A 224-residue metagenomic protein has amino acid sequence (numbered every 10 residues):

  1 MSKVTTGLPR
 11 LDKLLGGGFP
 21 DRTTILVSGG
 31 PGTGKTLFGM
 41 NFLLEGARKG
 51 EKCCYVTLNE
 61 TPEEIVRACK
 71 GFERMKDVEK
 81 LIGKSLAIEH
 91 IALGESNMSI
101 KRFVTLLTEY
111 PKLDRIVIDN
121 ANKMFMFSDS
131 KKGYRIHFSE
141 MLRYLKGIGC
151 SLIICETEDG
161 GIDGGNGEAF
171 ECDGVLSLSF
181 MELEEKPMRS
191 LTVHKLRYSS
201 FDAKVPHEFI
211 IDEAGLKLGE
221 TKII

Functional and structural regions predicted by a protein language model:
M1-L8, E109-P111, E208-I224: NTP-binding/hydrolysis catalytic cores, primarily Walker-type P-loop NTPases
T6-G18: Pre-Walker A adenine-sensing motif
I25, G30-E95: Conserved P-loop
K49-K52, K84, G149-C150, E171-G174 (+1 more regions): Short glycine-/polar-rich loops that comprise or flank the Walker A/P-loop and associated switch/sensor motifs
Y55, L152-I154: Structural beta-sheet core signal
E89-C150: Phosphate-binding/switch loop-helix module in NTP-utilizing enzymes
I154-A214, I224: Phosphate-binding/switch region of NTP-binding enzymes
